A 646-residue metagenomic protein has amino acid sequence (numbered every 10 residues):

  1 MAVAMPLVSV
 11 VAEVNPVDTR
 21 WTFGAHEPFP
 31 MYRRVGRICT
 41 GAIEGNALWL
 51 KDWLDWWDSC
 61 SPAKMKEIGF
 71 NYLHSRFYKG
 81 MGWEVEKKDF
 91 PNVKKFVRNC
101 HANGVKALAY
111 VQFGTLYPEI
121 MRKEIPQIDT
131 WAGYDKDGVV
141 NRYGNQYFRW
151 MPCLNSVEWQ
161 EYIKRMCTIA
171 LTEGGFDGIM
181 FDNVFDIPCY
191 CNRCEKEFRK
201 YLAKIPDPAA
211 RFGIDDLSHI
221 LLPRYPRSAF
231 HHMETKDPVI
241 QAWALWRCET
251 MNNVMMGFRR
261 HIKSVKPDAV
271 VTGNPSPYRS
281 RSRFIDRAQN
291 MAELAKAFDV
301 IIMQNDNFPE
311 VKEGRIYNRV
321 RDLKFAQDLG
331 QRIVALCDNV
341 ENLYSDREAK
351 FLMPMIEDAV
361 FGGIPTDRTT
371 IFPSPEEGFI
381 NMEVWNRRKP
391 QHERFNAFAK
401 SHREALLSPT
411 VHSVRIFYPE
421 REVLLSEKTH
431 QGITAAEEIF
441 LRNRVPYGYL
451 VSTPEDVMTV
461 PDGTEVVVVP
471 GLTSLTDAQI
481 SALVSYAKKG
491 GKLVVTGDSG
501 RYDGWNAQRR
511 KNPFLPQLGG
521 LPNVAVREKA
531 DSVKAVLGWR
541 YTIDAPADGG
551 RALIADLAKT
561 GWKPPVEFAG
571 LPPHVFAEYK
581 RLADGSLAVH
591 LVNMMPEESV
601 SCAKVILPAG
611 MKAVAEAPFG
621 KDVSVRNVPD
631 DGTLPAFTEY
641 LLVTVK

Functional and structural regions predicted by a protein language model:
M1-Y110, E161, H261, P409-V411 (+6 more regions): Mature N-terminal, pre-catalytic/accessory segment of carbohydrate-active enzymes
T22-P30, N92-N145, G178-N183, D268-V270: Glycine-rich, aromatic-flanked loop segments that form ligand/cofactor-binding clefts across common enzyme folds
G36-L54, R76-F90, N145-K164, T235-N253 (+5 more regions): The substrate-binding groove and active-site-proximal loops of carbohydrate-active enzymes, especially glycoside
L50-G80, E173-F176, A297-I301, P354-F361 (+3 more regions): Catalytic domains of carbohydrate-active enzymes, especially glycoside hydrolases
W53-L54, A109-G174, C191, L221-A244: Active-site-adjacent "subsite" loops/lids of carbohydrate-active enzymes
E158-G273, Y278-D286: Active-site neighborhood of glycoside hydrolase catalytic domains
S228-K236, R287-E313: Aromatic- and acid-rich polysaccharide-binding/catalytic face of secreted or lumenal carbohydrate-active enzymes
M256-R260, S264-V270, N274-P277, A297-K646: Carbohydrate-binding surfaces of carbohydrate-active enzymes
